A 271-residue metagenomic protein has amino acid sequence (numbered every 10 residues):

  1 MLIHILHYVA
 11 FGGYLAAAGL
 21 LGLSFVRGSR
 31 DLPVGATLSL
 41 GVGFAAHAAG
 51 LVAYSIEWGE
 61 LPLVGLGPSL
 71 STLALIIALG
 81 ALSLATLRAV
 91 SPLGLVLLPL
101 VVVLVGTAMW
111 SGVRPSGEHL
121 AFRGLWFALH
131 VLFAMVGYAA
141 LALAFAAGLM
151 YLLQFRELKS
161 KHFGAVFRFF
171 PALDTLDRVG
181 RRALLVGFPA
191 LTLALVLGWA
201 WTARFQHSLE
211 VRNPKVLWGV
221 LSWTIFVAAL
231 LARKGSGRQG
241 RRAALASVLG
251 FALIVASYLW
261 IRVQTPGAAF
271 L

Functional and structural regions predicted by a protein language model:
M1-A17, G137-L141, A269: Hydrophobic transmembrane alpha-helical segments in integral membrane proteins
F11-L23, V42-L51, T72-L84, F226-A228: Central hydrophobic cores of alpha-helical transmembrane segments in multi-pass inner-membrane proteins across all
P33-L40, G65-P68, S91-V102, A243-V248: Cytoplasmic-side transmembrane-helix entry/capping segments in multi-pass membrane proteins
S39-S55, L104-M109: A generic, lipid-embedded transmembrane alpha helix
A46-L100, W199-V220: Membrane-interface helix-loop-helix modules in multi-pass inner-membrane proteins
A89-V136: Hydrophobic alpha-helical segments and helix pairs
A232-A252: Interfacial loop-to-transmembrane junctions
A256-L271: Juxtamembrane boundary at the C-terminal end of a transmembrane helix
